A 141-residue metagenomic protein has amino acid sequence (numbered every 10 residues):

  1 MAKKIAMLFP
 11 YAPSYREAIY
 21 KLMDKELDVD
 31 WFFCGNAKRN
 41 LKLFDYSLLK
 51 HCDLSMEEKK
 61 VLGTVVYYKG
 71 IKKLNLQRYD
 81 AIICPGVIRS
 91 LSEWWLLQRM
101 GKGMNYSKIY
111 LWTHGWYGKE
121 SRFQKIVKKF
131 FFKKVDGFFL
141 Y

Functional and structural regions predicted by a protein language model:
M1-M56, Q77-Y79: N-terminal subdomain of nucleotide-sugar transferases
A6, I71-L91, I109: Short N-terminal targeting/anchoring amphipathic segment
Y15, C34, P85, G137-Y141: Replace "coordinates the UDP/GDP/TDP-sugar" with "coordinates nucleotide-activated sugar donors
A18-L22, W94-R99, K125-V127: A short acidic, amphipathic alpha-helical/loop segment
S47-K69, I83-S90: A short, charged, and often flexible helix/loop element on the N-terminal side of the glycosyltransferase catalytic
N75, F130-F131: Structural alpha-helical scaffold elements that stabilize or flank donor/cofactor-binding regions in carbohydrate
A81-M104, E120: An aromatic- and histidine-rich active-site surface loop
R89-L91, N105-K125, V135-G137: A short, histidine- and acid-enriched strand-loop-helix "catalytic/donor-clamping" loop that lines the nucleotide-sugar
